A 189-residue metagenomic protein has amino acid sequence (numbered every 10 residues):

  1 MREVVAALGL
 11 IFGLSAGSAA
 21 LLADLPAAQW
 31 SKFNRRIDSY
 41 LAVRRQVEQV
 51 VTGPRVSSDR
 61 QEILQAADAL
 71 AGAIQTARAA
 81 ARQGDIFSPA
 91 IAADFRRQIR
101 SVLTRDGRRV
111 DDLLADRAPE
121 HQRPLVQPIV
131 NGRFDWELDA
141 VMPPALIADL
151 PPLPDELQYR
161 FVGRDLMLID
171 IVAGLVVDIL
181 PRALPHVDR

Functional and structural regions predicted by a protein language model:
M1-V4: Positively charged n-region of N-terminal signal peptides that target proteins for export
A6-A16: Bacterial N-terminal signal peptides
A20-Q29: Cleaved targeting-peptide boundary
W30-F87: Early exported N-terminus immediately downstream of N-terminal targeting peptides
R35, Q65, A90, P154-E156 (+1 more regions): Extracytoplasmic
A67-V141: Mid-length scaffold segments of soluble, non-membrane domains
L114-R189: Amphipathic, charged alpha-helical segments and their helix-to-coil junctions in extracytoplasmic/peripheral assemblies
